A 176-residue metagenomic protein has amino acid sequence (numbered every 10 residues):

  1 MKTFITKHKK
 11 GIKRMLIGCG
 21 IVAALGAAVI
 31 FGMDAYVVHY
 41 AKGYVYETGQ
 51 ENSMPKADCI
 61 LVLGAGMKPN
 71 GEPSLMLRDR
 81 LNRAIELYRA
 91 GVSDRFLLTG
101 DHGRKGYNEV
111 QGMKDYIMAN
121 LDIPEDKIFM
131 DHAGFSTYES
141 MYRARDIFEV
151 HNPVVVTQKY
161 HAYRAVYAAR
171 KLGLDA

Functional and structural regions predicted by a protein language model:
M1-K2, L87: Short intrinsically disordered, low-complexity coil segments enriched in acidic
T3-G49: N-terminal type II signal-anchor transmembrane helix that functions as the membrane-insertion/stop-transfer segment
A35-A176: A structural signal for short, hydrophobic/glycine-enriched beta-strand patches
